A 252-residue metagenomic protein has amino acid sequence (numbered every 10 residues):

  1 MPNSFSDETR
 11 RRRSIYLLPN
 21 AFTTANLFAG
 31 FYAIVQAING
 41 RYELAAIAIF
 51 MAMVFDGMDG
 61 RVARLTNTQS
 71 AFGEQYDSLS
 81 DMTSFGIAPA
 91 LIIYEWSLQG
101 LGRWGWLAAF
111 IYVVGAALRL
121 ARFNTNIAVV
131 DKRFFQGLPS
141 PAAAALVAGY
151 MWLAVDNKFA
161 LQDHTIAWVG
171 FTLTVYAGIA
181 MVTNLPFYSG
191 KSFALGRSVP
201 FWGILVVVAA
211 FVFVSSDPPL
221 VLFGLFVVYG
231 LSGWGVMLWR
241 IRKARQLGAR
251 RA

Functional and structural regions predicted by a protein language model:
M1-D7, K132-A252: C-terminal membrane-associated helical module and adjoining short loops/tails
M1-G57, V236: Topogenic membrane-insertion module of multi-pass membrane proteins
S4-S14, I38-L44, L65-G73, L98-L107 (+4 more regions): Short juxtamembrane and helix-loop transition motifs at transmembrane-helix boundaries in membrane proteins
I15-T23, L65-L120, Y150: Multi-pass membrane catalytic core of lipid/isoprenoid biosynthesis enzymes
F31-I34, M51, F55, P89 (+3 more regions): Alpha-helical transmembrane segments of polytopic integral membrane proteins, especially the permease/helical cores
Y32-I47, I87-L107, G149-V169, S215-L220: Helix-coil boundary and interhelical linker segments in multi-pass alpha-helical membrane proteins
G57-L65, A117-T125, W234-Q246: Juxtamembrane membrane-interface segments at transmembrane alpha-helix termini
L107-L146: Hydrophobic, well-structured mid-protein blocks that either form specific transmembrane helices
